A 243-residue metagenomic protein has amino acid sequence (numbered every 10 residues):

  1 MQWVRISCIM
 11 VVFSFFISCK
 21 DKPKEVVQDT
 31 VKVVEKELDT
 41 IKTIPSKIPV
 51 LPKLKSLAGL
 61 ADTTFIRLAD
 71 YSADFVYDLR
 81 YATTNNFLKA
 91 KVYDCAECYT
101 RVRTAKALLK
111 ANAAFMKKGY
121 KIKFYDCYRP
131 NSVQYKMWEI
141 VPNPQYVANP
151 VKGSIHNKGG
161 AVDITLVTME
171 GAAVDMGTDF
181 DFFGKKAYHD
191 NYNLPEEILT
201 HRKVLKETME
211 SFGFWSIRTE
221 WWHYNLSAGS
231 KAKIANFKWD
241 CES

Functional and structural regions predicted by a protein language model:
M1-C8: Bacterial N-terminal signal peptides that target proteins for export
M10-F13: Short, linear, compositionally biased motifs with a strong N-terminal bias
F15-S18: C-terminal motif of bacterial Sec signal peptides marking the signal peptidase cleavage site
K20-Y125, I140, P144-T219, N225-S243: Extracytoplasmic cell-surface/polysaccharide-interacting catalytic and binding patches
Y125-E139: Extended, low-complexity, intrinsically disordered C-terminal regulatory tails of eukaryotic serine/threonine kinases
